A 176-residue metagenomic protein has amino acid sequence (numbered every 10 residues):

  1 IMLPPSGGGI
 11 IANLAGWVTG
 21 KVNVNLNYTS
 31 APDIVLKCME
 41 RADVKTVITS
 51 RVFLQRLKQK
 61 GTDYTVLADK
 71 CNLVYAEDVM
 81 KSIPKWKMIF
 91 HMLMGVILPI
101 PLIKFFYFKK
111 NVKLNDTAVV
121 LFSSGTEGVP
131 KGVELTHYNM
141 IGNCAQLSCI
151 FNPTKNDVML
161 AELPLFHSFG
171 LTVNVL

Functional and structural regions predicted by a protein language model:
I1, N115, F151-L176: Conserved AMP-binding loop of ANL adenylate-forming enzymes
I1-S30, E162-P164: Conserved AMP-binding/adenylate-forming
A12, T136, L171: Motif I (Walker A/P-loop) of helicase-class P-loop NTPases
N13, V133, V175: Short glycine/serine-rich donor-binding loops of glycosyltransferases
A15, C38, L176: Hydrophobic/aromatic ligand-binding patch that stacks against planar heteroaromatic rings of cofactors or nucleotides
V18-G95, Y107: Structural core segment of the AMP-binding/adenylate-forming
C71-F122, V129, C149-V158: Conserved pre-ATP/AMP-binding loop-to-beta segment of ANL
